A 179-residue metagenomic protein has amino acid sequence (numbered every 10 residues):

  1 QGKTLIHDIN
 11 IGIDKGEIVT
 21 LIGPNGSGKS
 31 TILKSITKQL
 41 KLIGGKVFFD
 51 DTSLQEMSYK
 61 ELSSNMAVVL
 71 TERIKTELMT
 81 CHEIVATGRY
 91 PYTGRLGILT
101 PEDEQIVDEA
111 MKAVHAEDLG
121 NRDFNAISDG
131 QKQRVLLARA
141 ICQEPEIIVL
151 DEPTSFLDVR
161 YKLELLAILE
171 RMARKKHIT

Functional and structural regions predicted by a protein language model:
I22-P24: The feature captures the beta-strand-to-loop junction immediately N-terminal to the Walker
T37: Helix-to-loop junction immediately C-terminal to a conserved catalytic motif
G45-S53, L62: Conserved ABC transporter NBD signature motif
A86, P101-L119, E144: Conserved ABC ATPase "signature" region
I98, D123-I127, Q131: Conserved ABC ATPase signature
I148-E152: Catalytic Walker B motif of ABC-type/P-loop ATPase nucleotide-binding domains
